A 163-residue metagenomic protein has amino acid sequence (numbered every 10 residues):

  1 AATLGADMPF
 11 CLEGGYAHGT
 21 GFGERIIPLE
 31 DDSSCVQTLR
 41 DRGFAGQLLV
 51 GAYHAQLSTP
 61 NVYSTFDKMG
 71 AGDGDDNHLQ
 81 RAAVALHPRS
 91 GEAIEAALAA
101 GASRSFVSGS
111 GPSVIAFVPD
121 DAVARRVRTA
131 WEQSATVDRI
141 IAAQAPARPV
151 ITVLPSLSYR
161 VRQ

Functional and structural regions predicted by a protein language model:
A1-S105, F117-Q163: ATP-dependent small-molecule kinase catalytic core of the GHMP/sugar-kinase superfamily and closely related
P112-V114: Conserved glycine-rich beta-strand-loop-beta hairpin in the small C-terminal domain of fold type I
